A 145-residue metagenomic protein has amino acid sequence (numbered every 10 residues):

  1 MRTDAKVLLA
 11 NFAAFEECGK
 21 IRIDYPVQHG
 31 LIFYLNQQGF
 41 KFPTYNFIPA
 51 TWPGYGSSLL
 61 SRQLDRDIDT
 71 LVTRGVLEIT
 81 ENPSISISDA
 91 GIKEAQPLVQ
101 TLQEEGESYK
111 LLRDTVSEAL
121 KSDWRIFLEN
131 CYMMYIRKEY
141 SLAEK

Functional and structural regions predicted by a protein language model:
M1-K145: Domain-edge interaction signal
